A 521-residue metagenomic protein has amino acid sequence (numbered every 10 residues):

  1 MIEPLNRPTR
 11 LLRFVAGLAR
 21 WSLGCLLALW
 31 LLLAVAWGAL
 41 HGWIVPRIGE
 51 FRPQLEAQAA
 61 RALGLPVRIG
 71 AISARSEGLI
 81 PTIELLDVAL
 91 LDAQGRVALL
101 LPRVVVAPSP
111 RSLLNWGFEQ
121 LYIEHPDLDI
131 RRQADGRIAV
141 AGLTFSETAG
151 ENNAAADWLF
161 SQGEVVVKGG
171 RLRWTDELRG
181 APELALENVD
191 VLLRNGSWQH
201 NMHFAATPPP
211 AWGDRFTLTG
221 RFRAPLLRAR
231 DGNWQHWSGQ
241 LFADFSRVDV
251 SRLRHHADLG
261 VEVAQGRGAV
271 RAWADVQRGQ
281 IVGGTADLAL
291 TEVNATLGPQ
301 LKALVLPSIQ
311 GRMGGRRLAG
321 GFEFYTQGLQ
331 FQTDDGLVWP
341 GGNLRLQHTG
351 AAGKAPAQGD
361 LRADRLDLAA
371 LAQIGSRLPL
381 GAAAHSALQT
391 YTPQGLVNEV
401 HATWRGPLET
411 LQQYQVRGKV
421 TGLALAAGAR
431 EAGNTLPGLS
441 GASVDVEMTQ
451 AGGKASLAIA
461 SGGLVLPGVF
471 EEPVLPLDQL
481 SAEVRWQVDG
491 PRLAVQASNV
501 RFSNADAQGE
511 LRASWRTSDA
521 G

Functional and structural regions predicted by a protein language model:
M1-C25, H236, Q347-T349, P407-L411 (+3 more regions): Extended terminal
I2-L63, L128: N-terminal type II signal-anchor transmembrane helix that functions as the membrane-insertion/stop-transfer segment
I2-R13, L65-P66, T82, L86-N195 (+6 more regions): Secondary-structure transition motifs
A57-E84: Short extracytoplasmic
P66-R68, Q94-P108, R179-V191, P210-P225 (+9 more regions): Amphipathic hydrophobic-ligand
P108-S112, L226-R228, V276-R278, H348-G350 (+2 more regions): Outer-membrane beta-barrel proteins
F118-Q120, Q162-E164, H236-Q240, I281-T285 (+3 more regions): Outer-membrane beta-barrel architecture
T144-R179, G196, H203-T207, R271-R278 (+5 more regions): Solvent-exposed beta-strand/coil patches in large extracellular/periplasmic or lumenal scaffold regions
